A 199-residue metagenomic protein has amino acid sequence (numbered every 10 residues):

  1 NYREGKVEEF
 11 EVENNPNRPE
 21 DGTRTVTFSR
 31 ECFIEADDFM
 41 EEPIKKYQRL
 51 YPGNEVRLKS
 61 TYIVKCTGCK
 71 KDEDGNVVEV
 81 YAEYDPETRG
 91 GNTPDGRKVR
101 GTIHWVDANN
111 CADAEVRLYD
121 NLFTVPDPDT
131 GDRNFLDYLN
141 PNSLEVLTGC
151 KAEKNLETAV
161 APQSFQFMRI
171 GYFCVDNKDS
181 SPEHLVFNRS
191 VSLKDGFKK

Functional and structural regions predicted by a protein language model:
N1-K199: Polyanion-binding catalytic cores of nucleic-acid enzymes and NTP/SAM-utilizing transferases
